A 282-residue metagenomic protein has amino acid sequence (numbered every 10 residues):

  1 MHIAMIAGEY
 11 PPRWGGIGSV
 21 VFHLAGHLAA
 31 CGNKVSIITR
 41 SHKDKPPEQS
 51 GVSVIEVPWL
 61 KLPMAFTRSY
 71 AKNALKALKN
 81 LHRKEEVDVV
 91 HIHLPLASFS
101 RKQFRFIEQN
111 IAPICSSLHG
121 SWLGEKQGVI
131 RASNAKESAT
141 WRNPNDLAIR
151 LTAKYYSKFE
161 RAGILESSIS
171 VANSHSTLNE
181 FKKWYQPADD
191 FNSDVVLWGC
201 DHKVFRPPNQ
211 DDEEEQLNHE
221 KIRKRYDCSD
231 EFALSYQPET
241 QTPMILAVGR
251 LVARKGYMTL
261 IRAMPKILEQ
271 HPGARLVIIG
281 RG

Functional and structural regions predicted by a protein language model:
M1-D44, S50-E56, H82-E85, N110: N-terminal subdomain of nucleotide-sugar transferases
I3, V89, F106-N143, V171 (+1 more regions): Active-site proximal beta-strand in glycosyltransferases
S19, H23, P243, A247-K266: A conserved mid-protein helix/loop that constitutes part of the nucleotide-sugar donor-binding site
S41, S176, G199: Carbohydrate-associated surface elements
V52-H82, T140-T152: A short, charged, and often flexible helix/loop element on the N-terminal side of the glycosyltransferase catalytic
I92-S98, L118: Short His-centered aromatic/hydrophobic patch
W122, S138-S170: Membrane-proximal helix-turn-helix segments that form the acceptor-binding/catalytic region of lipid-linked
K182, C200-E231: Acidic anion/phosphate-binding donor-loop and adjacent secondary structure in glycosyltransferase catalytic cores
